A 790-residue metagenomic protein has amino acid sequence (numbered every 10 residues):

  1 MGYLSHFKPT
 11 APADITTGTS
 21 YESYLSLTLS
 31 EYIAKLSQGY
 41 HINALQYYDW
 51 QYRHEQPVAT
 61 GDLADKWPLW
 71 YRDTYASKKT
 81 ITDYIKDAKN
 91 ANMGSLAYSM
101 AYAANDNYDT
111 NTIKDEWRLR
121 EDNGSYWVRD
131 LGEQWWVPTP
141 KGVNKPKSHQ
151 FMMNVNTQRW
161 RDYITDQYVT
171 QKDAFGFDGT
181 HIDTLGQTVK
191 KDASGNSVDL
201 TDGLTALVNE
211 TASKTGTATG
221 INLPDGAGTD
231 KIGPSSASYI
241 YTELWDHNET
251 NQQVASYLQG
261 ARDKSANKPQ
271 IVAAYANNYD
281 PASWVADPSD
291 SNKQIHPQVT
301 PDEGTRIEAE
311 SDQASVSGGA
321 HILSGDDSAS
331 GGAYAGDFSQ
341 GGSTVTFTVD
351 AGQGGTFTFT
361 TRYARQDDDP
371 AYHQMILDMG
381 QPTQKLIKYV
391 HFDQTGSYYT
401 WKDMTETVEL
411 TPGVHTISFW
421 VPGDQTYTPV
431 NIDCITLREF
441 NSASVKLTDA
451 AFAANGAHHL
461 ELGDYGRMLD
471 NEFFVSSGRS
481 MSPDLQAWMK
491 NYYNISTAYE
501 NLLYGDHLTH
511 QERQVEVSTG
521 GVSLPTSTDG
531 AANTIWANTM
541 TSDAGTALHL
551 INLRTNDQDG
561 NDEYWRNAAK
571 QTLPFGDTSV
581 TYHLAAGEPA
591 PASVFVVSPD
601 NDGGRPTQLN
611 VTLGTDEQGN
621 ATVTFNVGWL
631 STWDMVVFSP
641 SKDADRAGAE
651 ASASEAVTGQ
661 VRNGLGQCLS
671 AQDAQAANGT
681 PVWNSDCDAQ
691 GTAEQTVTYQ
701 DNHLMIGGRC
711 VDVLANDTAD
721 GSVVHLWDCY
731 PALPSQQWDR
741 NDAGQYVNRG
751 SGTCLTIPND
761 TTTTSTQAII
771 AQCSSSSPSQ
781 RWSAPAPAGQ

Functional and structural regions predicted by a protein language model:
G2-R53: An acidic-aromatic substrate-binding cleft motif
F7-T10, S291-F440, T555-Q558, A568: Extracytoplasmic
K8-S26, A97, Y102-Q171, F175: Active-site-adjacent "subsite" loops/lids of carbohydrate-active enzymes
V155-A237, W245-K268: Active-site neighborhood of glycoside hydrolase catalytic domains
T215, I232, S236, N251-P301 (+3 more regions): Active-site-proximal substrate-binding groove within the catalytic cores of carbohydrate-active enzymes
T348, T358, R362-Y363, A450 (+2 more regions): Carbohydrate-binding surface patches
T615-A649: C-terminal beta-strand-rich structural cap/linker in extracellular carbohydrate-active enzymes
A647-Q790: Lectin-like carbohydrate-binding module/patch detector with strong preference for beta-trefoil
